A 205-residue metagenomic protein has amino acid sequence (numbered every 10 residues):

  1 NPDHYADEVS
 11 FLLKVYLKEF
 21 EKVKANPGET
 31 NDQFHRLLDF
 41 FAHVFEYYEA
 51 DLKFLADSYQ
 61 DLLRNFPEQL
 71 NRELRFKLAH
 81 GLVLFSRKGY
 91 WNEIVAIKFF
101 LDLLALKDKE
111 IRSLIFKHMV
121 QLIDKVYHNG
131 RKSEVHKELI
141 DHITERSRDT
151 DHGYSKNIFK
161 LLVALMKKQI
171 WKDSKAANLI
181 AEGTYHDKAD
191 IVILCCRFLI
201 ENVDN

Functional and structural regions predicted by a protein language model:
N1-I111, M119-R131, V163-K167, A181-E182 (+1 more regions): Alpha-helical solenoid scaffolds in large eukaryotic transport, assembly, and signaling factors
N92-A96, I111, N129-G130, Y154 (+3 more regions): Short, flexible/disordered secondary-structure transition segments
D108, S147-G153, I158: Hydrophobic, small-residue-rich alpha-helical packing segments that form membrane-like cores
E134-E145, L162, W171-N205: Alpha-helical repeat/alpha-solenoid scaffolds of the HEAT/ARM/MIF4G superfamily and closely related elongated all-alpha
